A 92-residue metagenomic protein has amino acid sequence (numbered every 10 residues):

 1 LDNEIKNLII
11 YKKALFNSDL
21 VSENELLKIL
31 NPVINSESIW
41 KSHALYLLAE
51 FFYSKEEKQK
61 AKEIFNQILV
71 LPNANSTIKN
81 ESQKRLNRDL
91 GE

Functional and structural regions predicted by a protein language model:
L1-E92: Soluble extracytoplasmic domains of inner/organellar membrane proteins
